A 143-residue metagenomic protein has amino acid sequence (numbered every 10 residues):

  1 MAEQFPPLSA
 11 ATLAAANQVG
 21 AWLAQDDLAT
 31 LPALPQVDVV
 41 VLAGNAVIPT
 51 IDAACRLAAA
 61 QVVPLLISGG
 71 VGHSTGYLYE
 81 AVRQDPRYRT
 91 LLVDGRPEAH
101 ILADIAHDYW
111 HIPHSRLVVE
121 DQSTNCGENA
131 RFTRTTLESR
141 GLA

Functional and structural regions predicted by a protein language model:
A2-A143: A structural signal for short, hydrophobic/glycine-enriched beta-strand patches
